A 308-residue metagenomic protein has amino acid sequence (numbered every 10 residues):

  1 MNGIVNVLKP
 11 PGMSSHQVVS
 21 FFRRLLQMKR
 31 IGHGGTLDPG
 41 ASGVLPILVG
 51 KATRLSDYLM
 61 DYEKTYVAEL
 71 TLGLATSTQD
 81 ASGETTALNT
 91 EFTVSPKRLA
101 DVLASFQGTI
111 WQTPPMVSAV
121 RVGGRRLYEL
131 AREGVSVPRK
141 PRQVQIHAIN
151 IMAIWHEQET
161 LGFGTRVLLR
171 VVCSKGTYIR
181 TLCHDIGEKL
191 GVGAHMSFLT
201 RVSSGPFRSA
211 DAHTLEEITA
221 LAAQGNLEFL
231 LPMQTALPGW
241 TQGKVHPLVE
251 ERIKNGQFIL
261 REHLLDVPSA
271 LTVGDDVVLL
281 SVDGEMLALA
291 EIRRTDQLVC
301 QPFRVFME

Functional and structural regions predicted by a protein language model:
M1-D211, L289: RNA pseudouridine synthases
M1-H33, L37, A41, L59-Y62 (+2 more regions): Accessory RNA 3′-end/elbow-binding domains used by RNA modification enzymes
